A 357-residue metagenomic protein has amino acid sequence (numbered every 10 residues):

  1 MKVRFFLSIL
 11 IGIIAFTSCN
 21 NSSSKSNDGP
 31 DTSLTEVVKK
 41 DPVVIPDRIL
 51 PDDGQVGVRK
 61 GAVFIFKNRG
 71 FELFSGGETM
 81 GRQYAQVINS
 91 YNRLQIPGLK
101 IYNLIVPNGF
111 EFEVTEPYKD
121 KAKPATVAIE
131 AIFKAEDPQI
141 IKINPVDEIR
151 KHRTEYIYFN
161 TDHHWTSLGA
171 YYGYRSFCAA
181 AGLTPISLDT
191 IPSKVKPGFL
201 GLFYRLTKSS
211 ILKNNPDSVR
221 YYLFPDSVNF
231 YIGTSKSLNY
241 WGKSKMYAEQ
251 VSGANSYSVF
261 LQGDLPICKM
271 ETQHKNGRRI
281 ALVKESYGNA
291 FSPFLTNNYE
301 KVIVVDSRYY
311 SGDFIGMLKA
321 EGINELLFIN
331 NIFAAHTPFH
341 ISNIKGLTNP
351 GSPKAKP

Functional and structural regions predicted by a protein language model:
M1-F6: Bacterial N-terminal signal peptides that target proteins for export
S8-A15: Bacterial N-terminal signal peptides
C19-P357: Extracellular glycan-modifying ectodomains
